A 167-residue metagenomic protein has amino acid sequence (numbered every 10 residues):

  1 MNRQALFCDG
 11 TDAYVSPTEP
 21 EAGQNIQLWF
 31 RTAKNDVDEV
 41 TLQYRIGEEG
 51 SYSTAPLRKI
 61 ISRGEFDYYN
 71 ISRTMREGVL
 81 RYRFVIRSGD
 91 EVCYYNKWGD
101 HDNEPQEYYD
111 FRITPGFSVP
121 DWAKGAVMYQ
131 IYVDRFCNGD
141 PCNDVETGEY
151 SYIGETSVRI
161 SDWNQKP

Functional and structural regions predicted by a protein language model:
N2-P167: N-terminal structural segment of carbohydrate-active enzymes
